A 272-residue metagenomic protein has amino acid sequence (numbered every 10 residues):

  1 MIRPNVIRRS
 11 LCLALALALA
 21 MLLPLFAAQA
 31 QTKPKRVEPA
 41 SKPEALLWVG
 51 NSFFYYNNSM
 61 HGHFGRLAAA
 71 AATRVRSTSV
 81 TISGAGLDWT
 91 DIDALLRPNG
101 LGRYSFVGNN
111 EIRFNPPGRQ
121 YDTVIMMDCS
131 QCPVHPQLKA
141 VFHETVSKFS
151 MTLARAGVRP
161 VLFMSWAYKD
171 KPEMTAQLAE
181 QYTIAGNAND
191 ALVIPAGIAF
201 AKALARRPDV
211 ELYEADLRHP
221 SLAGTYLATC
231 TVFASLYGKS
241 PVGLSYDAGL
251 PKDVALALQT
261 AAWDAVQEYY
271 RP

Functional and structural regions predicted by a protein language model:
I2-L15: Bacterial N-terminal signal peptides that target proteins for export
A14-P24: Bacterial N-terminal signal peptides
A27-T32: Boundary at the C-terminal end of the N-terminal hydrophobic targeting segment
A40-P43, F54-G62, P136-E144, P172-A176 (+2 more regions): Soluble non-cytosolic domains of exported or imported proteins
A45, Y55-K139: Conserved SGNH/GDSL esterase-like catalytic core that processes O-acyl groups on lipids and polysaccharides
V49-G50, F163: Short hydrophobic segments within beta-strands
G108-T225, A234, P241: Alpha-helical cap/lid subdomain in secreted, periplasmic, or secretory-pathway luminal O-acyl-processing enzymes
L212, H219, T229-P272: Conserved catalytic region of serine esterases and O-acyltransferases that act on ester linkages in lipids
